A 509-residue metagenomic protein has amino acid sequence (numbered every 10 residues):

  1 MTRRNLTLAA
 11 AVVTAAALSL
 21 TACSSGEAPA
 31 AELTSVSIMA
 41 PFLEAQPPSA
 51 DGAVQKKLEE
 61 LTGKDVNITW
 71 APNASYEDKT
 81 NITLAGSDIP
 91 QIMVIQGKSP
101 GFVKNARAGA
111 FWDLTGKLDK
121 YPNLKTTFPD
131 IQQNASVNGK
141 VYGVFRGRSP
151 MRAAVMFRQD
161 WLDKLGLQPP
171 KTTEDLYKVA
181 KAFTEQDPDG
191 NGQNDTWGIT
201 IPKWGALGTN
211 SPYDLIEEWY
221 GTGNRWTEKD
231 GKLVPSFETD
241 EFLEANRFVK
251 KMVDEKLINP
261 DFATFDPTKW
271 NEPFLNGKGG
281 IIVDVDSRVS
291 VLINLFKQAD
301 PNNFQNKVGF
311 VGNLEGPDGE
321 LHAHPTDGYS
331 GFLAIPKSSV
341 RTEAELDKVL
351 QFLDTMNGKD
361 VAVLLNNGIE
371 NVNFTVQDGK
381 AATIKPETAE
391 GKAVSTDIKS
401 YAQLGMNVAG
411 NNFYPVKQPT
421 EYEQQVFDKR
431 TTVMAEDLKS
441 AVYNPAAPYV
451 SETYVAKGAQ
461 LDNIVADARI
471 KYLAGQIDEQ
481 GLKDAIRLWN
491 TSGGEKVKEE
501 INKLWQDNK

Functional and structural regions predicted by a protein language model:
T2-A16, L20, S24-D175, L233-P235 (+1 more regions): Conserved N-terminal structural module of periplasmic/extracytoplasmic solute-binding proteins
L33-V36, T62-V66, S87-Q91, V137-Y142 (+5 more regions): Loop/turn elements at helix/coil->beta-strand transitions in domains of secreted/extracellular proteins
P41, Q351-D467, Q476: Conserved small-residue motifs centered on glycine
E77-I89, A108, K178-E185, T268-K278: Short helices/loops that flank or line small-molecule/ion binding pockets
P100-A154, G208-A245, V249, A299-P325: Hinge/lid segment of periplasmic solute-binding proteins
G101-K104, T184-Q193, G205-Y213, G280-I282 (+2 more regions): Secretory-pathway/luminal and periplasmic proteins that interact with or process carbohydrate-rich
V103-K104, W204, D214-E218, V253-I398: Extracytoplasmic/periplasmic substrate-binding proteins
N138-G208, W226-P273, I335-L350, D354-T355 (+3 more regions): Helix-loop-helix "hinge/cap" segment bordering the ligand-binding cleft or interdomain interface
